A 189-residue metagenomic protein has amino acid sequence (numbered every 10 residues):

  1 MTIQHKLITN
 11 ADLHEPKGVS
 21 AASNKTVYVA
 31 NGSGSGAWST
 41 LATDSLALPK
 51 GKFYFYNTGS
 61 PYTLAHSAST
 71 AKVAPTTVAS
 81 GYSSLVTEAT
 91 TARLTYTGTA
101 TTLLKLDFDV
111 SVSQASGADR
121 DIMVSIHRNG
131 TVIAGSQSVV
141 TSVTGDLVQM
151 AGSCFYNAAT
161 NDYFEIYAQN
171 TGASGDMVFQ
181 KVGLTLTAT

Functional and structural regions predicted by a protein language model:
T2-L46, S116-R120, N129-T131, T144-Q149 (+2 more regions): Extracellular repetitive beta-rich solenoid segments
T26, A100, T160-D162: Surface-exposed loop/turn positions
T40-A118, S136-V139, S153, A173-T189: Terminal (often C-terminal
V139-V148, Y156-A158: Short proline/glycine- and polar residue-rich coil/turn motifs
Y156-N170: Noncatalytic modules at the cell exterior or secretory-pathway interfaces, chiefly beta-strand-rich lectin/adhesion
